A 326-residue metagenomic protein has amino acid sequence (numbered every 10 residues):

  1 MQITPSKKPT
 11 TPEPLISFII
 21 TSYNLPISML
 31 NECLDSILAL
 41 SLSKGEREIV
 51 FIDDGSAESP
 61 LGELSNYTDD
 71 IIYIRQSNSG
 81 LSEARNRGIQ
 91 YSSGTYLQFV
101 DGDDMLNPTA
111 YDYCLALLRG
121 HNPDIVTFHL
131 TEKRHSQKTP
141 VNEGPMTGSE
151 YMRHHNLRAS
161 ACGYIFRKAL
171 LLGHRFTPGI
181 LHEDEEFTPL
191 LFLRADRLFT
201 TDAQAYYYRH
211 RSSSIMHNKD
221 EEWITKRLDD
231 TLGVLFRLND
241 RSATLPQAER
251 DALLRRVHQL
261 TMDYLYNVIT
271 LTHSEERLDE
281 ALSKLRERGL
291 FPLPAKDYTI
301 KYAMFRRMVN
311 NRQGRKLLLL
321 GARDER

Functional and structural regions predicted by a protein language model:
M1-D230, M308: Nucleotide-sugar donor-binding/catalytic module of glycosyltransferases that assemble extracellular/cell-envelope
M1-T4, T270-R326: Membrane-interface aromatic/basic loop that binds lipid-linked glycans or pyrophosphate carriers, typified by
D54, T68, I224, T231-L232 (+3 more regions): Short, intrinsically disordered/low-complexity patches at protein termini and at juxtamembrane boundaries
A205-R211, N218-A248, N267-V268, H273-F291: Catalytic core of nucleotide-sugar-dependent glycosyltransferases
P246-R256: All-alpha amphipathic helical-bundle segments outside canonical DNA-binding/catalytic cores that form hydrophobic
R255-Y266: Amphipathic alpha-helical repeat scaffolds of TPR domains
